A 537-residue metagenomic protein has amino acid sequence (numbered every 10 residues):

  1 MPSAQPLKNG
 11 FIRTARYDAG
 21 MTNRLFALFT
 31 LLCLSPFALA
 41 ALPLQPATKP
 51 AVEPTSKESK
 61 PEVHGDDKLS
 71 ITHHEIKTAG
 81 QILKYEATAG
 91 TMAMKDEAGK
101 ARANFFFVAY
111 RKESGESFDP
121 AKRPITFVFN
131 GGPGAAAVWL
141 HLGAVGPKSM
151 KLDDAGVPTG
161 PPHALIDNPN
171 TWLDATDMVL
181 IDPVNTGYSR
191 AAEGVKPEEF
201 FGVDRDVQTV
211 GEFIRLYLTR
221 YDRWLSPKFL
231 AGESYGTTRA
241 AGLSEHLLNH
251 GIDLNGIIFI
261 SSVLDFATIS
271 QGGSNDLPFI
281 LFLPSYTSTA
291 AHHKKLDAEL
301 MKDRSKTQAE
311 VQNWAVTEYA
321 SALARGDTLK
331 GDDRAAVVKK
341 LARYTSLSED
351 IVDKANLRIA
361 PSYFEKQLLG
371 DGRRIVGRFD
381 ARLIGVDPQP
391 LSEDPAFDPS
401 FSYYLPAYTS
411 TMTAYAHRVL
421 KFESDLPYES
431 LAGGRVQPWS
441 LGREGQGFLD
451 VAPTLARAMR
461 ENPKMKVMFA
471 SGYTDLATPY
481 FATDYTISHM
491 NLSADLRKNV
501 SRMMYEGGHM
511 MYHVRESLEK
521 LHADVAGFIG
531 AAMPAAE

Functional and structural regions predicted by a protein language model:
L42, A47-S59, G99-E199, S488: N-terminal cap/lid subdomain of alpha/beta-hydrolase-fold enzymes
H64-E116: N-terminal cap/lid segment of alpha/beta-hydrolase-fold proteins
P147-K151, L247-R343: A catalytic-pocket lid/entrance helix-loop region that shapes and gates access to the active site across common
L173-T176, P183, F200-L218: Alpha/beta-hydrolase active-site loop
D222-Y235: Alpha/beta-hydrolase fold nucleophile elbow
R325-A477: Alpha/beta-hydrolase fold catalytic core
M465, P479-H489: Short alpha-helix in the alpha/beta-hydrolase fold that links the catalytic acid
E506-S517: Catalytic histidine-centered segment of alpha/beta-hydrolase-like enzymes
